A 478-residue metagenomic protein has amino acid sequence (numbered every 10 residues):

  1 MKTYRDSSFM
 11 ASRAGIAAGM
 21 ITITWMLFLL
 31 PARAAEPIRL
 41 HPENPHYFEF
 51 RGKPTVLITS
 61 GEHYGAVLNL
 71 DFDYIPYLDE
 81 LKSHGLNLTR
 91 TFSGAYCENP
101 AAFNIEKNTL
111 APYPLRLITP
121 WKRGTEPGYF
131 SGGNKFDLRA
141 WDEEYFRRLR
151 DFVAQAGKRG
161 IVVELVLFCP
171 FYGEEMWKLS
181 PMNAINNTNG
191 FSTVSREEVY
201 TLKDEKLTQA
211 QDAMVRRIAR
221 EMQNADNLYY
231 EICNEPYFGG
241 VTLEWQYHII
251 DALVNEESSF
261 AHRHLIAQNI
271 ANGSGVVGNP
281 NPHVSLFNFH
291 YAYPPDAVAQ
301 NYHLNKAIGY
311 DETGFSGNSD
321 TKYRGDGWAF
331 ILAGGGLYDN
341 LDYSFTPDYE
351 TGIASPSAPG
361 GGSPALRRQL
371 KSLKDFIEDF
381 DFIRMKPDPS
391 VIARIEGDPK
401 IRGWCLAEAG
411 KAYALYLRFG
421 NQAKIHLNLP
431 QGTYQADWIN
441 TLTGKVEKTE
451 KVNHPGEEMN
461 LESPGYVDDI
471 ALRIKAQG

Functional and structural regions predicted by a protein language model:
M1-I16: N-terminal secretory signal peptides that target proteins for export/translocation
A17-F28: Bacterial N-terminal signal peptides
A32-A34: Boundary at the C-terminal end of the N-terminal hydrophobic targeting segment
P37, E43-Y47, R51-V284: Active-site mouth of glycoside hydrolases
L265-A271, L286-Y291, I308-G309, L415-Y416: Short, hydrophobic beta-strand segments that form beta-sheet elements in well-ordered domains
N279-G352: Catalytic-core region of carbohydrate-active enzymes that cleave or remodel glycosidic bonds
Y323-E450, E458-G478: Aromatic- and carboxylate-lined catalytic core of secreted/periplasmic carbohydrate-active enzymes
